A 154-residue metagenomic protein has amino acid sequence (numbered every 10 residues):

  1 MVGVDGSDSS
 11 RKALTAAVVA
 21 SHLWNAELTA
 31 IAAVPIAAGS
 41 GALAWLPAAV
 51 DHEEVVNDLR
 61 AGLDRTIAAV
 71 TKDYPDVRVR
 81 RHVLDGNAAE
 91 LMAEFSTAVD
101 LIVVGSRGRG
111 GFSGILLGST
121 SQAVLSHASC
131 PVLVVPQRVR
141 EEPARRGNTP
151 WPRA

Functional and structural regions predicted by a protein language model:
M1-A49, R78-V79, F95, H127 (+2 more regions): Small/aliphatic-rich secondary-structure junction motif
S9, L101-A123, H127, E141: Glycine-rich, Arg-bearing micro-motifs that act as flexible, cationic patches
S10-L14, L63, A88, L117: Amphipathic coiled-coil/heptad-repeat helices and related helical stalk/stem segments that mediate oligomerization
K12, L91, G111: Phosphate- and divalent-cation-binding pockets in alpha/beta enzyme and binding domains that engage nucleotide-derived
A16, D58-T66, L91: Short, solvent-exposed amphipathic alpha-helices that sit in or adjacent to ligand/effector-binding or catalytic
A48-A61: A short acidic, glycine-rich active-site loop that binds or catalyzes chemistry on phosphate/adenosine moieties
A69-I102, S106, V139-A154: Structural beta-alpha unit
S129-V132: Structural loop-to-beta junction motif characteristic of Rossmann-like glycosyltransferase folds
